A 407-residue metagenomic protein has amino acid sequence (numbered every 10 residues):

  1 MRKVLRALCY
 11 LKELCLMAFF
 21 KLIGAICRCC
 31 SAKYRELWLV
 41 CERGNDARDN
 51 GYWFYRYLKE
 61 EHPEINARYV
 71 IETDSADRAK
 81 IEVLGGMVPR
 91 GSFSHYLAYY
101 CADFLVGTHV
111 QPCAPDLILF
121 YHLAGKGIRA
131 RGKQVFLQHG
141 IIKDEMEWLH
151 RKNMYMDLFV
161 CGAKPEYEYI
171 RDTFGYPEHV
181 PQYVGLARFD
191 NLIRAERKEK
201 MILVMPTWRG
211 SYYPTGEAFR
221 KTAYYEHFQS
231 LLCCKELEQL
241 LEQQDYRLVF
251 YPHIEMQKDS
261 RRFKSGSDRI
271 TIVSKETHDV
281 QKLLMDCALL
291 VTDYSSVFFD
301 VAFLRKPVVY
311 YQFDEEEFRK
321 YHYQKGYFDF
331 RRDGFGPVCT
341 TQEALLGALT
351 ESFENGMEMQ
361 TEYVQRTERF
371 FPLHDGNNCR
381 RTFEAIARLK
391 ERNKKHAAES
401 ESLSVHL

Functional and structural regions predicted by a protein language model:
M1-L37, E42-G44: Membrane-proximal basic amphipathic "stem/tether" segments
M1-L5, C9-Y10, G24, R28 (+2 more regions): C-terminal amphipathic helix plus adjacent low-complexity, charged tail appended to glycosyltransferase catalytic
L37-L192: Active-site and donor-binding regions of nucleotide-sugar-utilizing enzymes
D49-Y55, A187-F263, C339: Conserved catalytic-core segment of nucleotide-activated headgroup transferases in glycan assembly
M87-F93, T271-E276, G334-A348: Short acidic-hydrophobic, aromatic-tinged amphipathic segments that line or gate anion-handling sites
P89-L97, I254-F299: Donor nucleotide-activated moiety binding/catalytic core segment of transferases that use nucleotide-activated donors
I118-H139, K221-S230, K306-E317: A short, gly/pro- and small-residue-rich
F263-S265, S296-F370: Catalytic binding pocket for nucleotide-activated donors in carbohydrate/polymer assembly enzymes
